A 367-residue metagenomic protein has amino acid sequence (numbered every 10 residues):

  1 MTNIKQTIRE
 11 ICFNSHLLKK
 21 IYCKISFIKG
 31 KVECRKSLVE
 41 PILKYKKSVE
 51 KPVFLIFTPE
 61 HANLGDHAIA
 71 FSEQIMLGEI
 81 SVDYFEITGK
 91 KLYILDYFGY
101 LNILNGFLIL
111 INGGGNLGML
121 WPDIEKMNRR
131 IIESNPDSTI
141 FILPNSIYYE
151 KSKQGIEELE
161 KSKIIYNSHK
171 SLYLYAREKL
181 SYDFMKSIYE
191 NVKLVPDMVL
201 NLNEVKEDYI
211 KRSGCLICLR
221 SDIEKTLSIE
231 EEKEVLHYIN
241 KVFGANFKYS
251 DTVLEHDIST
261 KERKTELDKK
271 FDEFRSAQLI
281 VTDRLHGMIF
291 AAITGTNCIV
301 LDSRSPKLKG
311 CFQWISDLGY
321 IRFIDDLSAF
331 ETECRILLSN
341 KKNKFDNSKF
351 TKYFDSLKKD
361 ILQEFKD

Functional and structural regions predicted by a protein language model:
T2-D367: Active-site anion-handling motifs in enzyme catalytic cores
